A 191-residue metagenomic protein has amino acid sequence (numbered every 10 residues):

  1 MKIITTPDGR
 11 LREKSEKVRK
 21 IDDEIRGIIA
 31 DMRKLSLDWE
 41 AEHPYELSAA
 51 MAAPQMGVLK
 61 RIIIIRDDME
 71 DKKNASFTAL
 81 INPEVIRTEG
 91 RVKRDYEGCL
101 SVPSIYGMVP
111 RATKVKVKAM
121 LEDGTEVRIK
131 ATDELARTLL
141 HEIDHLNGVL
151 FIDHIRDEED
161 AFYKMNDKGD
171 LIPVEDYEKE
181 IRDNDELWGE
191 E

Functional and structural regions predicted by a protein language model:
M1-E191: Positively charged
